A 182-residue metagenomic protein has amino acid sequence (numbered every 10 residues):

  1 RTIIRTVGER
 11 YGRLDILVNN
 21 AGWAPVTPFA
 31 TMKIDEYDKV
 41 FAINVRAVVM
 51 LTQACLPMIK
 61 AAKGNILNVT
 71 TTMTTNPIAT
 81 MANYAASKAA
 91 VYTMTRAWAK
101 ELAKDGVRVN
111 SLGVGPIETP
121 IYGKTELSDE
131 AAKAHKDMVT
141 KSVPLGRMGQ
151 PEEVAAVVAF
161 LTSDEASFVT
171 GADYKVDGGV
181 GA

Functional and structural regions predicted by a protein language model:
T27-A30, N76-A82, K104-D105, G146 (+1 more regions): Active-site loop immediately N-terminal to the catalytic Tyr-X3-Lys motif of short-chain dehydrogenase/reductase
P28-F29, E36-D38, V139: Substrate-binding pocket helix/loop in short-chain dehydrogenase/reductase
M32, P77-A85, A97, T125: Active-site loop-to-helix junction immediately N-terminal to the catalytic Tyr of the SDR YXXXK motif in Rossmann-fold
V49, M58-K60, R147-V176, G181: C-terminal substrate-recognition "lid" of short-chain dehydrogenase/reductases
T52, S87, T95: Active-site helix of classical SDR
P57, K100-K104, S167: Alpha-helical segment proximal to the catalytic Tyr-Lys
T71: Residue(s) in the substrate-gating loop at a strand-loop-helix junction that position the organic substrate next
